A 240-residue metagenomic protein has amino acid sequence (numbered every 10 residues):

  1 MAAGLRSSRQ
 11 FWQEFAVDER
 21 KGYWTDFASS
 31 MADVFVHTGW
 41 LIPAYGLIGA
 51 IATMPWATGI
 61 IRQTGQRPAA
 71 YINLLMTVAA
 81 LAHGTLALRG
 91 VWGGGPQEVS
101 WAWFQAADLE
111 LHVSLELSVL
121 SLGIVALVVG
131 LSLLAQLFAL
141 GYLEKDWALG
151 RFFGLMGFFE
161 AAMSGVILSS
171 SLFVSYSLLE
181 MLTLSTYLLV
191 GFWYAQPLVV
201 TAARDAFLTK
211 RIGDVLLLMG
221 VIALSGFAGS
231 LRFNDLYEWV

Functional and structural regions predicted by a protein language model:
A2-G4, F11-V240: ...captures the hydrophobic TM-helix bundle architecture rather than a specific catalytic motif, and can also fire on
